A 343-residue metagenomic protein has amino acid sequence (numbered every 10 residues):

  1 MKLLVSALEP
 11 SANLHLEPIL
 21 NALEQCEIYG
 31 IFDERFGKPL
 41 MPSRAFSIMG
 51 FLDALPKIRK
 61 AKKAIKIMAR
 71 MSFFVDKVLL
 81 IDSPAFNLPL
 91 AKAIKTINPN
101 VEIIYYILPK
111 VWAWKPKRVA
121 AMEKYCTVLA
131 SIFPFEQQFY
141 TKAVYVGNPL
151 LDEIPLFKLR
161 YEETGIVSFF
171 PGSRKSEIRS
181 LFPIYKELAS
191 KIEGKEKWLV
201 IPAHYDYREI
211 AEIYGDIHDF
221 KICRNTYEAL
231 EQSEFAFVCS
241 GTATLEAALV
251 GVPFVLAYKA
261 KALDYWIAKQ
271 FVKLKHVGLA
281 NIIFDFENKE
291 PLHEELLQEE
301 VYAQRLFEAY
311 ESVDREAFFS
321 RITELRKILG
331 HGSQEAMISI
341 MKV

Functional and structural regions predicted by a protein language model:
M1-V343: Nucleotide-activated sugar donor-binding and catalytic core shared by glycosyltransferases and related lipid-linked
